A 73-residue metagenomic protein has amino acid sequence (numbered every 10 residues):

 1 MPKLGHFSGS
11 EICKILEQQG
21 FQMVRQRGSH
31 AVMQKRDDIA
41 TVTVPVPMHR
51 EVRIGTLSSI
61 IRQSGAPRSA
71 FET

Functional and structural regions predicted by a protein language model:
M1, V46-H49: Generic anion/oxyanion-binding catalytic loop in active/binding sites
M1-R27, K35: N-terminal first-folded block
K3, V42, P67: Glycine-rich, flexible loop/turn motifs
F21, R27, A31, T43-P47 (+1 more regions): Amphipathic, hydrophobic secondary-structure cores in small proteins
H30-M33, E72-T73: Short linear loop/turn motifs
K35-V44, E51: Short helix-start
M48-T73: C-terminal structural segments of small proteins and small subunits
